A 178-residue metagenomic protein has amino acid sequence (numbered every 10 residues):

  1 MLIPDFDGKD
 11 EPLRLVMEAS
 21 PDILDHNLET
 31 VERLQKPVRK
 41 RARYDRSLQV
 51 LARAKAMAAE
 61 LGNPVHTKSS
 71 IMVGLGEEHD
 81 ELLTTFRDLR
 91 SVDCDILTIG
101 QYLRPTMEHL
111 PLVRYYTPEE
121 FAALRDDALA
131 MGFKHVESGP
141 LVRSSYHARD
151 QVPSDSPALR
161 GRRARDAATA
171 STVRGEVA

Functional and structural regions predicted by a protein language model:
M1-A52, K68, I96-T98: Core AdoMet radical
E18-A19, A42-H66, I71-A178: Auxiliary Fe-S-binding modules of radical SAM enzymes
